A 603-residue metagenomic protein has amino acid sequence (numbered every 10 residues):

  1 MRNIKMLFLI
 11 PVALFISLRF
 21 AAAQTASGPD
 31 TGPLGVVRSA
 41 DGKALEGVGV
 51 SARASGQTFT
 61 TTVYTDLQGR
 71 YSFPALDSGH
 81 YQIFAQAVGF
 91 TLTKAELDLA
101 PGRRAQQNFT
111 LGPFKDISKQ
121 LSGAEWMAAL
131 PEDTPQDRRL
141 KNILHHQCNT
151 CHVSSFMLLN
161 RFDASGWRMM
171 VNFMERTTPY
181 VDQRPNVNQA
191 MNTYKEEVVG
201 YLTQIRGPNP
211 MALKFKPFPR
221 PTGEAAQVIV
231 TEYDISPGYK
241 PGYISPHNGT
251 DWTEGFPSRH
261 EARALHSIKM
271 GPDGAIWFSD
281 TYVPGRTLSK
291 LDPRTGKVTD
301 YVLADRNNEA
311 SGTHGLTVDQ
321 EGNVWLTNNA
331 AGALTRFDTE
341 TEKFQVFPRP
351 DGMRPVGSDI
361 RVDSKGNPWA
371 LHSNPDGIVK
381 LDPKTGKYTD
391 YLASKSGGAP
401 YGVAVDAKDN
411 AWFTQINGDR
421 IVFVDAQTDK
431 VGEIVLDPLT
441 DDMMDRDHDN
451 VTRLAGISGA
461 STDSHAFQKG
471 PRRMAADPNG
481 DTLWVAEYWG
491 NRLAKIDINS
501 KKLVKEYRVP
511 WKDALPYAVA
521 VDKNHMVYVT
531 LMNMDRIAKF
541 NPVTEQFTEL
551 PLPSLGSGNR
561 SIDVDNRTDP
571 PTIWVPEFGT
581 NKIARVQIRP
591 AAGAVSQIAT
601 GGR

Functional and structural regions predicted by a protein language model:
L34-L45: Structural motif
S55-R70: Short, acidic Ser/Thr/Gly-rich low-complexity loop/linker segments typical of extracellular and cell-surface proteins
S55-T58, H80, F84-L97: A short, solvent-exposed loop/turn motif at the edges and junctions of modular extracellular/periplasmic domains
V88-Q107, G112: Structured interaction patches on ligand/partner-binding surfaces of diverse proteins
L144-S155, V198: The canonical Cys-X-X-Cys-His
G242-I244, S258-D273, R306-E321, G352-K365 (+4 more regions): Beta-rich, blade/repeat-based domains predominating in secreted/periplasmic proteins but also intracellular
I276-Y282, V324-A330, P368-N374, A411-N417 (+5 more regions): Conserved beta-strand positions in repeat-built beta-propeller and related beta-rich domains
S557-R603: Blade-level signature of beta-propeller repeat domains, shared across WD40, Kelch, NHL, RCC1 and BNR/Asp-box propellers
